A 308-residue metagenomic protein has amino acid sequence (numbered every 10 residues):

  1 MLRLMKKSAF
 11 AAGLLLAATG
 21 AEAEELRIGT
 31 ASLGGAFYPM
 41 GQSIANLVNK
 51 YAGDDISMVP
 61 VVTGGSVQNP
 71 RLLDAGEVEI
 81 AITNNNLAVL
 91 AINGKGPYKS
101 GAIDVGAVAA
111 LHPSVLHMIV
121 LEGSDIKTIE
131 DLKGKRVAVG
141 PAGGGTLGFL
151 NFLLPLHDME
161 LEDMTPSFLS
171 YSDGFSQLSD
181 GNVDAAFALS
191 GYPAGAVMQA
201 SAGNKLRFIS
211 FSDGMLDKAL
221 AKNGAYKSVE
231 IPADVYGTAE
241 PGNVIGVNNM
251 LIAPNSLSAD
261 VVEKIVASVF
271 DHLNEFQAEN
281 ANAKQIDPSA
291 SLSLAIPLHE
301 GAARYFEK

Functional and structural regions predicted by a protein language model:
M1-F10: Bacterial N-terminal signal peptides that target proteins for export
A9-A17: Bacterial N-terminal signal peptides
T19-A23: Sec/Tat signal peptide C-region and signal peptidase I cleavage site
L26-Y51, I56, S114-D180, I296 (+1 more regions): Bilobed "Venus flytrap"/periplasmic-binding protein-like clamshell domains and structurally analogous long
A45-N46, V59-A102, S172-Q177, V183 (+2 more regions): Pocket-flanking alpha-helical
K99-L111, D234-N243: A structural signal for short loop-to-beta-strand junctions that line the ligand-binding cleft of periplasmic/secreted
P113-I126, A221-N223, A239, V247-D260: A bilobed periplasmic-binding-protein/Venus flytrap-type ligand-binding module shared by bacterial periplasmic
L169-D173, S179-G181, S190-F208, G214 (+3 more regions): An extracytoplasmic/periplasmic, membrane-proximal ligand-sensing/linker region
